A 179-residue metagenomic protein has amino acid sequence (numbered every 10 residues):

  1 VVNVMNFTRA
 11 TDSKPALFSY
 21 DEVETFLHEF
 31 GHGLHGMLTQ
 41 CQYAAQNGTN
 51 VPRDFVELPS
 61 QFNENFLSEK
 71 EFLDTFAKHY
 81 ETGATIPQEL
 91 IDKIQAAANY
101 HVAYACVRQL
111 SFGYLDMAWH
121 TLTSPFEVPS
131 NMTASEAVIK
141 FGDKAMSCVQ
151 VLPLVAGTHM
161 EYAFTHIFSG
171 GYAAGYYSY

Functional and structural regions predicted by a protein language model:
V1-Y179: Cation-handling catalytic/transport regions enriched in His/Asp/Glu
